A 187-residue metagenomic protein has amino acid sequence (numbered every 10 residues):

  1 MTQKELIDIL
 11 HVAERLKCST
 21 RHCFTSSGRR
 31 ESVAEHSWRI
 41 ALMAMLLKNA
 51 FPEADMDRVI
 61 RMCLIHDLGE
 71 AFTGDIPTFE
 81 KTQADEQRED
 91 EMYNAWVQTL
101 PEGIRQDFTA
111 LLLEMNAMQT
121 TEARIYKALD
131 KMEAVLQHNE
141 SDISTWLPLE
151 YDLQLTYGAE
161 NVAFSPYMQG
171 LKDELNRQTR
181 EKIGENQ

Functional and structural regions predicted by a protein language model:
M1-Q187: Active-site helical microenvironments for divalent-metal-assisted chemistry
